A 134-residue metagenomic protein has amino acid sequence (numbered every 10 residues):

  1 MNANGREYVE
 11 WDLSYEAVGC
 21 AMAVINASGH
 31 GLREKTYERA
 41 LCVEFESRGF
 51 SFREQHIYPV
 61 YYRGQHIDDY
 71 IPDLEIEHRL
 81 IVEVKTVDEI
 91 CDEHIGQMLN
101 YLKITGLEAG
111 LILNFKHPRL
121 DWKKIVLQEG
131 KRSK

Functional and structural regions predicted by a protein language model:
M1-E7, K134: Short, low-complexity, charge-dense intrinsically disordered segments
E10-Y15, H30, E34, E38 (+1 more regions): Nuclease catalytic cores
A17-N26: A short, surface-exposed helix-loop junction/capping segment
G29, F52, P72-I90, Y101: Conserved catalytic cores of phosphodiester-cleaving nucleases, focusing on short active-site segments
E46-G64: A short acidic/basic microdomain associated with nuclease active sites
F50, Y70-P72, L120: Change "...and in nucleic-acid phosphodiester-cleaving endonucleases..." to "...and in nucleic-acid processing enzymes
K85-K134: Nucleic-acid nuclease catalytic cores
